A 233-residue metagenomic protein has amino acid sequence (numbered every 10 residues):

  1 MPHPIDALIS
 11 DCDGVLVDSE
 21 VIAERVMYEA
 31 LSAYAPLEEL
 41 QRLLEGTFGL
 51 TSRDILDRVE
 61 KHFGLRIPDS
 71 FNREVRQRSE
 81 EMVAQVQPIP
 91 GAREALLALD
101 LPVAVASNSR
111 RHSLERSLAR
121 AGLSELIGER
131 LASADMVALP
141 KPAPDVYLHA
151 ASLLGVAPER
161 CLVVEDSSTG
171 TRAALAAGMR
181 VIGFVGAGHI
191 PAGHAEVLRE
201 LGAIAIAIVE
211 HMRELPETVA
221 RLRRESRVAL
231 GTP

Functional and structural regions predicted by a protein language model:
M1-D6, L97, L101, R110-P233: Asp-based, Mg2+/Mn2+-dependent phosphohydrolase catalytic module
M1-L43, H62: Active-site neighborhood of HAD-like aspartate-dependent phosphohydrolases
V15, S107-S109: Conserved phosphate-coupling serine/threonine residues in phosphotransfer and NTP-handling enzymes
I22, T47, T51, Q87-G91 (+4 more regions): Short beta->alpha linker loops
Y28-S32, T51-L65, S117, A151: Helix-loop "lid/cap" segments that line or gate small-molecule binding pockets
A33-L37, F63-R66, G122-L126, G155-V156: Short helix-capping segments at alpha-helix termini
L37, D57-E94: Metal-dependent phosphoesterase signature
